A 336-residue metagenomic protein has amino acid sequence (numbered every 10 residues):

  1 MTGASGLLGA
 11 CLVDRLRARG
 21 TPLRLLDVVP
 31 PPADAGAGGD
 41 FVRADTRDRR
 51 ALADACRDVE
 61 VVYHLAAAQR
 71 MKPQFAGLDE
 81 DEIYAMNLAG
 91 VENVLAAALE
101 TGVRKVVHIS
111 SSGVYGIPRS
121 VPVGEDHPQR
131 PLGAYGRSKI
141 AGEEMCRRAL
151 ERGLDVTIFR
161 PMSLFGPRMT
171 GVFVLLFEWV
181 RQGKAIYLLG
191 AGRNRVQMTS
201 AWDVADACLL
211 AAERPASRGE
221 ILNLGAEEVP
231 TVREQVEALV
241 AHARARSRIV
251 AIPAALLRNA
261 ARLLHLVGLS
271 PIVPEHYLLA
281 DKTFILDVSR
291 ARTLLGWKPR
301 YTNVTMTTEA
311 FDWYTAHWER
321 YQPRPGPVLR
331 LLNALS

Functional and structural regions predicted by a protein language model:
M1-R19: N-terminal Rossmann NAD(P)H-binding glycine-rich loop of SDR-like oxidoreductase domains
G39, R43-M86, A97-E100, V114: NAD(P)H-binding glycine-rich loop region in Rossmannoid oxidoreductase-like domains and their noncatalytic homologs
R47, E82-N93, R137-S138, T199: Glycine-rich NAD(P)-binding loop of the Rossmann-fold in SDR/ketoreductase-type enzymes
A89-Y135, T157: Conserved Rossmann-fold NAD(P)-dependent oxidoreductase catalytic core, especially the SDR/UDP-sugar
N93, A141, M169-L175, L189-A212 (+1 more regions): Substrate-positioning beta->alpha
I117, L132-R160: Active-site Tyr-X1-5-Lys
L210-I272, V288, L294, V304 (+2 more regions): Mid/C-terminal beta-alpha module of Rossmann-like enzyme folds, strongest in SDR-family dehydrogenases/epimerases
A316-S336: Short, charged, surface-exposed hinge/linker loops at domain edges that act as mobile lids or interdomain connectors
